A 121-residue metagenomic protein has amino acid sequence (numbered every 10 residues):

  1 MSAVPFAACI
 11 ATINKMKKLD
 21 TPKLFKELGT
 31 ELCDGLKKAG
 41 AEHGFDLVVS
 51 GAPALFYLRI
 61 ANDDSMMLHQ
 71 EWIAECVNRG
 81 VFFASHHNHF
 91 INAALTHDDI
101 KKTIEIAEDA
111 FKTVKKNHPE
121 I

Functional and structural regions predicted by a protein language model:
M1, K26, G51: Active-site nucleophile and cofactor-binding loops and adjacent substrate-binding regions of central metabolic enzymes
M1-K15, V48: PLP-dependent aminotransferase class I/II
A8, L24-E27, K101-K102: Short, solvent-exposed alpha-helical surface patches in well-structured domains
I10, P22, P53-A61, F90-A94: A short beta-alpha structural unit
T12-K37: Structural signature of PLP-dependent enzymes
K17-L19, E75-I121: PLP-dependent enzyme catalytic core of the Aspartate aminotransferase-like
L24, V48-S50, A84-S85: A local structural micro-motif
G29-D34, G40-A74: Conserved PLP-binding catalytic core of the aspartate aminotransferase-like
